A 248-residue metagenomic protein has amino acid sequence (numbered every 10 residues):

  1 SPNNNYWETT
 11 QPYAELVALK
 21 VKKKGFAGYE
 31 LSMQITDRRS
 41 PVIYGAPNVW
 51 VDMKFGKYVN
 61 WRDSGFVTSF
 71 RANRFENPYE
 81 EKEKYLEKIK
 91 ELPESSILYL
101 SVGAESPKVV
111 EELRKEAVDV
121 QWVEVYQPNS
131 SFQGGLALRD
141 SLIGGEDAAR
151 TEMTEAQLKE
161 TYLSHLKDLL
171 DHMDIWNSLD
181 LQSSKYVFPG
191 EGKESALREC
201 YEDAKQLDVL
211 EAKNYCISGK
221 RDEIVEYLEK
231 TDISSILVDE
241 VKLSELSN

Functional and structural regions predicted by a protein language model:
P2-C216, S234-N248: Loop-rich non-cytosolic ectodomains and luminal regions
C216-S218, E223: C-terminal, well-structured subdomains that either form a transmembrane helix-short loop-helix hairpin in multi-pass
I224-D232: Short, exposed beta-strand-loop hairpins at the edges of beta-sheets in extracellular/periplasmic proteins
